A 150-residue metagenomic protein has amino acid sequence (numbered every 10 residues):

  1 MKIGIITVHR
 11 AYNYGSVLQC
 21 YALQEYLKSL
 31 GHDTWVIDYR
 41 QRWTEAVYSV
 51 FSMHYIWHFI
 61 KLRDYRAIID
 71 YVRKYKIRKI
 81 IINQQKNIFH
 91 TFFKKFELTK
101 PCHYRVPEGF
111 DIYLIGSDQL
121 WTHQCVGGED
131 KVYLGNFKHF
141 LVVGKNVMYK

Functional and structural regions predicted by a protein language model:
M1-G4: Extreme N-terminal starter segment of soluble prokaryotic enzymes
I6-T7, A11-Y14, Q19, L23-K150: Aromatic- and Gly/Pro-rich donor/ligand-binding loops that form nucleotide- or phosphate-bearing donor binding pockets
